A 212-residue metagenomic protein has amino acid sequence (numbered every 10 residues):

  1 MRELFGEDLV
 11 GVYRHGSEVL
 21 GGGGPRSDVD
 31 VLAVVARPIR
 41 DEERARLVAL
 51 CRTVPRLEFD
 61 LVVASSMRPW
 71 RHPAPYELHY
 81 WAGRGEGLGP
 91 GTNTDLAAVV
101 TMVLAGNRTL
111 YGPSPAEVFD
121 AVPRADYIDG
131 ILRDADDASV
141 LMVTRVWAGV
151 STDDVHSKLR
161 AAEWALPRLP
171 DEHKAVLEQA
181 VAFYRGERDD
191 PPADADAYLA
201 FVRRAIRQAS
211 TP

Functional and structural regions predicted by a protein language model:
M1-F5, A49-V54, I206-A209: Hydrophobic, Leu/Ile/Phe/Ala-enriched alpha-helical segments that form helix-helix packing faces
M1-Y13, E42-R44, S210-P212: Helical scaffold of the NTase/Pol beta-like nucleotidyltransferase catalytic core
R14-V63: Catalytic metal-binding acidic patch
V19, S66, R145-A148: Short, solvent-exposed loop/turn segments at secondary-structure junctions
G21-G23, S66-H72, R188: Short, solvent-exposed polar/charged micro-motifs at secondary-structure junctions
R44-V140: Conserved NTP/Mg2+-binding pocket subregion across the NTase superfamily
P90, T101-A105, T109-P212: Nucleotidyltransferase catalytic cores
